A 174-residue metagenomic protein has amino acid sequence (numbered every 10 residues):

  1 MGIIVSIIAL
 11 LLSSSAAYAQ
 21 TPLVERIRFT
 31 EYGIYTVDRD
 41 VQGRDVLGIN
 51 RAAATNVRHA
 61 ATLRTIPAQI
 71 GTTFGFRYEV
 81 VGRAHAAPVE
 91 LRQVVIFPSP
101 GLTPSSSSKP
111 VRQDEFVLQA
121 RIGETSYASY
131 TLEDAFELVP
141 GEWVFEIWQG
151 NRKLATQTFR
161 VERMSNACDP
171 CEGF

Functional and structural regions predicted by a protein language model:
G2-I3, A61-T62, P140: Residue-level signal for functionally critical sites in structured catalytic/ligand-binding pockets
G2-S14: Bacterial N-terminal signal peptides
S15-A19: Sec/Tat signal peptide C-region and signal peptidase I cleavage site
Q20-F136, I147-W148, K153-F159, R163-C171: Contiguous segments within soluble domain cores/interaction surfaces
G141-I147: A short tyrosine-centered beta-strand micro-motif
